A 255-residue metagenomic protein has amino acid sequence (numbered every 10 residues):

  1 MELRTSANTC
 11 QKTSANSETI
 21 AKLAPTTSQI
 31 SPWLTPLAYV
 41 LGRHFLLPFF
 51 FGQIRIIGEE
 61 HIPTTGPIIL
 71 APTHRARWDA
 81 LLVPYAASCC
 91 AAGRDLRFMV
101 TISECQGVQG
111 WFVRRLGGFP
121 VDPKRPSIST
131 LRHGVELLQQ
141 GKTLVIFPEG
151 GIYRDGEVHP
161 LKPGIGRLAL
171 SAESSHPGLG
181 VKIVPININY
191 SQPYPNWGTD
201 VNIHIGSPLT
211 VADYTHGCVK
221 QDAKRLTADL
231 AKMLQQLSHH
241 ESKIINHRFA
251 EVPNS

Functional and structural regions predicted by a protein language model:
E2-I30, I128-S255: Non-catalytic C-terminal accessory region of glycerolipid acyltransferases and related lyso-lipid remodeling enzymes
T27-Q53, Q106-L116, N196: Alpha-helical membrane-targeting segments
G42-H74: Helix-to-loop junction immediately C-terminal to a conserved catalytic motif
F51-G52, K124-I128: A conditional alpha-helix N-cap/helix-loop micro-motif detector
I56, Q106, I128-L131: Structural motif corresponding to alpha-helix initiation and N-cap regions
E60, I102, D122-K124, N187 (+1 more regions): Residues at the C-termini of beta-strands that transition into short coil/loop
H61, C89-A91, W111-F112, P123 (+3 more regions): Short, charge-rich binding segments
T64-R125: Catalytic core of membrane glycerolipid acyltransferases/transacylases, capturing the structured, soluble-facing
